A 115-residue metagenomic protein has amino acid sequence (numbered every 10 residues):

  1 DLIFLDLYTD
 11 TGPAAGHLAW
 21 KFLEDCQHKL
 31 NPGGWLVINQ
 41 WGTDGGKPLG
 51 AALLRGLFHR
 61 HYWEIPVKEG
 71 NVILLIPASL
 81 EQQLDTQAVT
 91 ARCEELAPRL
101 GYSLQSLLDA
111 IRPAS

Functional and structural regions predicted by a protein language model:
D1-D6: Short SAM/SAH-binding signature in class I
Y8-T11, L36: A short, flexible beta-alpha/helix-coil linker loop
T9-D10, W41-G46: Short "lid" loop at the C-terminus of a central beta-strand within the Rossmann-like core of SAM-dependent
T11-L18: Glycine/threonine-rich flexible loop motifs
L18-P32: A short glycine-rich, Lys/Arg-flanked "PGG" loop and its adjoining helix->strand segment in the class I
L23-E24, P48-K68: Conserved Class I S-adenosyl-L-methionine
G33-Q40: Conserved beta-strand signature within the Rossmann-like core of class I S-adenosyl-L-methionine
W63, V67-S115: SAM/dcSAM-binding transferase cores
